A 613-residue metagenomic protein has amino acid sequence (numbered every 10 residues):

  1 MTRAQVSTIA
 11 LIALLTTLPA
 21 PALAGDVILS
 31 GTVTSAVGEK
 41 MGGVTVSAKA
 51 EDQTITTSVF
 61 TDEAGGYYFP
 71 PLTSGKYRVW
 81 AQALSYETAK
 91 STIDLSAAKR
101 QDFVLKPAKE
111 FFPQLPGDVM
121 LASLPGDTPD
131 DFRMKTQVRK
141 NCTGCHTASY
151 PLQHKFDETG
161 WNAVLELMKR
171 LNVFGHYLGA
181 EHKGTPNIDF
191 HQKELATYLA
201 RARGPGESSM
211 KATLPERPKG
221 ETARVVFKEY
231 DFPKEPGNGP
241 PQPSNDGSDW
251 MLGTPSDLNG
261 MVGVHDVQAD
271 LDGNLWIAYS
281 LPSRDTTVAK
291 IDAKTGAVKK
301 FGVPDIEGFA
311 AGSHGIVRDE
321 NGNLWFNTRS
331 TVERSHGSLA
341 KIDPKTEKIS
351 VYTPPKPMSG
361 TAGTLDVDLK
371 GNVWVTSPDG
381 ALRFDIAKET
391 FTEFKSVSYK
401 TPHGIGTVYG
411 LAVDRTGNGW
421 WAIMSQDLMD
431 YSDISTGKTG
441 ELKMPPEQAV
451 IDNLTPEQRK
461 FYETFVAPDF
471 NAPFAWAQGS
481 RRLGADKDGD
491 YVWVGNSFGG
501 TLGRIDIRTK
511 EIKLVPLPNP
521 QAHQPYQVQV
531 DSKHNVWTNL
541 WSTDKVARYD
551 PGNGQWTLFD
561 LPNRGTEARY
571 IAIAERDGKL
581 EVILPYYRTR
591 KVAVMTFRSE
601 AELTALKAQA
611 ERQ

Functional and structural regions predicted by a protein language model:
S30-M41: Structural motif
E51-G66: Short, acidic Ser/Thr/Gly-rich low-complexity loop/linker segments typical of extracellular and cell-surface proteins
D52-T54, K76, W80-T92: A short, solvent-exposed loop/turn motif at the edges and junctions of modular extracellular/periplasmic domains
L84-Q101, K106-A108: Structured interaction patches on ligand/partner-binding surfaces of diverse proteins
V138-S149, L195: The canonical Cys-X-X-Cys-His
G239-P241, D257-D270, I306-E320, P357-K370 (+4 more regions): Beta-rich, blade/repeat-based domains predominating in secreted/periplasmic proteins but also intracellular
N274-W276, N323-F326, N372-W374, N418-W421 (+3 more regions): Conserved beta-propeller blade signature
T566-Q613: Blade-level signature of beta-propeller repeat domains, shared across WD40, Kelch, NHL, RCC1 and BNR/Asp-box propellers
